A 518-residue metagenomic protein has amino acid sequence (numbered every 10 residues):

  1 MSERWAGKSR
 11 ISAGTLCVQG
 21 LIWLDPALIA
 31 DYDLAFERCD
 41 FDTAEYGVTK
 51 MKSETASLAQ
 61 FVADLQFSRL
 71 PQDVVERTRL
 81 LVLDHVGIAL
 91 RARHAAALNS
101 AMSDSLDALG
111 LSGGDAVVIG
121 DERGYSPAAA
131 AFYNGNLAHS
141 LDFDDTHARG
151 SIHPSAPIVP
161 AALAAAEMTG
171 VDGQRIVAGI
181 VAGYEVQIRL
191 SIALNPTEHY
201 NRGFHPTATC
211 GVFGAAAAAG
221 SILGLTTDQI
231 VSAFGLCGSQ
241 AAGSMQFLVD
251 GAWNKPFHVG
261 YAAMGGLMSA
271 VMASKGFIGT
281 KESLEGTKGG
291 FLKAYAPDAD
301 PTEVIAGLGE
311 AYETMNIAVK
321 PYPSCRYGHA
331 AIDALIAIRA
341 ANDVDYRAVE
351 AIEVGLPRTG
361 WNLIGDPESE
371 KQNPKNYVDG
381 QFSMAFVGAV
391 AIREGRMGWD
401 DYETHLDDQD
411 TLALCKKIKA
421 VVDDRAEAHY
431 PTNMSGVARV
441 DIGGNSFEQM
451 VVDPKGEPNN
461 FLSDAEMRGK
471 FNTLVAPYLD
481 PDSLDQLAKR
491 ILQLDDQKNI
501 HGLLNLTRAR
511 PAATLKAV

Functional and structural regions predicted by a protein language model:
F41-I152, N254-M264, V271-V518: Terminal-appendage/accessory-domain detector
H139-I188: Hydrophobic alpha-helical hairpins/lids featuring a short glycine-rich hinge
E167-G170, Q174-M264, M268, T287: Glycine-rich, mobile lid/loop segments that gate access to catalytic sites or pores
